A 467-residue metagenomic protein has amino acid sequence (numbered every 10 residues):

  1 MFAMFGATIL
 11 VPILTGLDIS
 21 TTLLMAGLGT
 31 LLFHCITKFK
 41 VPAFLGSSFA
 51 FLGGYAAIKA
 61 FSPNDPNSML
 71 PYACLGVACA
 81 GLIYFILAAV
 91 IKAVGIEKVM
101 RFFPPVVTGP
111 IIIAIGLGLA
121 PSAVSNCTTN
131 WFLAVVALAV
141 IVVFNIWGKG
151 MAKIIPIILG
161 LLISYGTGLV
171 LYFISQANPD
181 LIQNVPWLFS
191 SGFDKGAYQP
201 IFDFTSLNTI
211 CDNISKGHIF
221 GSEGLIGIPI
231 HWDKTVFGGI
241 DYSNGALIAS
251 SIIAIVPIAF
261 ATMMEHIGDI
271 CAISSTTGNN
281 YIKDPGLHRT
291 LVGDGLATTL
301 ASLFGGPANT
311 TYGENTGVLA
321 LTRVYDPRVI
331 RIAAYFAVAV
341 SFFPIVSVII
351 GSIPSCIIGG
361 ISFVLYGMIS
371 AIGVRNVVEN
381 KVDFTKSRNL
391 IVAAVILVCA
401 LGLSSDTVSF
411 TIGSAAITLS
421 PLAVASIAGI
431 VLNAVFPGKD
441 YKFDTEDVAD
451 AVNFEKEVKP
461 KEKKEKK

Functional and structural regions predicted by a protein language model:
M1-P42, A50-N67: N-terminal signal-anchor module of multipass membrane proteins
F5-I9, A139-F144, I155, S222-I228 (+2 more regions): Juxtamembrane interface elements at the cytosolic ends of transmembrane helices in multi-pass membrane proteins
I9-L14, F44-A57, G268-T277, N309-L321 (+2 more regions): Re-entrant/interfacial helical elements at transmembrane boundaries that shape and gate the permeation pathway
G16-H34, A254-P327, K461-K464: Membrane-embedded helical hairpins/re-entrant loop segments and their flanking transmembrane helices within multi-pass
L17-L23, F39-L52, V99-T108, K153-L159 (+5 more regions): Short, non-helical or kinked segments that cap or interrupt transmembrane helices
Y55-S62, N145, N315-I330, F336-S341: Interfacial segments of multi-pass membrane proteins
M69-L181, A334-E446: Membrane-embedded alpha-helical modules
T128-A259: Long hydrophobic alpha-helical segments that form multi-pass transmembrane helix bundles in integral membrane proteins
